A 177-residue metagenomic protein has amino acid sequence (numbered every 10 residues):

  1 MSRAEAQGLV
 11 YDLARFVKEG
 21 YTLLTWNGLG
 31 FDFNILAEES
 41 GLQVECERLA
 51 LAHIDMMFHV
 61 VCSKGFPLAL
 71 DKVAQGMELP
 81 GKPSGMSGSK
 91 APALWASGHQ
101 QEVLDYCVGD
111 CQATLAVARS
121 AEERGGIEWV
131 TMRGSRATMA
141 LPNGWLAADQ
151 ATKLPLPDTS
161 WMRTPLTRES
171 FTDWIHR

Functional and structural regions predicted by a protein language model:
M1-R177: DEDD superfamily 3′-5′ metal-dependent exonuclease/proofreading module
